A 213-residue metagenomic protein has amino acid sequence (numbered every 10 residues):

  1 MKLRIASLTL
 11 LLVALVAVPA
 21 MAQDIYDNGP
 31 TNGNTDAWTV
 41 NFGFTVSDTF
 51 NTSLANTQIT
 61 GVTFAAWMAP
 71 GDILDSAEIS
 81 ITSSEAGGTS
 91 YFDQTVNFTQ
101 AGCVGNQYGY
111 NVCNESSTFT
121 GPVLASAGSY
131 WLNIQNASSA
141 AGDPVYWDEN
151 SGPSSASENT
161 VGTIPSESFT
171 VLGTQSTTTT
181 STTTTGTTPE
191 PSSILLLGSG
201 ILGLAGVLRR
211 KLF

Functional and structural regions predicted by a protein language model:
M1-K2, F213: N-terminal secretory signal peptides that target proteins for export/translocation
L3-D24, F169-S199: Short, threonine-centered small-residue motifs that mark membrane-proximal processing/anchoring sites and TM-junction
A20-T39: Boundary/junction segments of secreted and surface-exposed precursor proteins
V40-S53, E115-S117: Short beta-strands within extracellular/lumenal beta-sheet-rich domains
L54-G61: Extended extracellular/luminal ectodomain segments enriched in beta-structured repeat modules
T63-W67: Short edge beta-strand/loop segments characteristic of extracellular beta-sandwich folds
M68-P165: Aromatic- and Gly/Pro-enriched, solvent-exposed loop/edge beta-strand patches characteristic of beta-rich domains
A205-F213: C-terminal membrane-anchoring or membrane-association module
